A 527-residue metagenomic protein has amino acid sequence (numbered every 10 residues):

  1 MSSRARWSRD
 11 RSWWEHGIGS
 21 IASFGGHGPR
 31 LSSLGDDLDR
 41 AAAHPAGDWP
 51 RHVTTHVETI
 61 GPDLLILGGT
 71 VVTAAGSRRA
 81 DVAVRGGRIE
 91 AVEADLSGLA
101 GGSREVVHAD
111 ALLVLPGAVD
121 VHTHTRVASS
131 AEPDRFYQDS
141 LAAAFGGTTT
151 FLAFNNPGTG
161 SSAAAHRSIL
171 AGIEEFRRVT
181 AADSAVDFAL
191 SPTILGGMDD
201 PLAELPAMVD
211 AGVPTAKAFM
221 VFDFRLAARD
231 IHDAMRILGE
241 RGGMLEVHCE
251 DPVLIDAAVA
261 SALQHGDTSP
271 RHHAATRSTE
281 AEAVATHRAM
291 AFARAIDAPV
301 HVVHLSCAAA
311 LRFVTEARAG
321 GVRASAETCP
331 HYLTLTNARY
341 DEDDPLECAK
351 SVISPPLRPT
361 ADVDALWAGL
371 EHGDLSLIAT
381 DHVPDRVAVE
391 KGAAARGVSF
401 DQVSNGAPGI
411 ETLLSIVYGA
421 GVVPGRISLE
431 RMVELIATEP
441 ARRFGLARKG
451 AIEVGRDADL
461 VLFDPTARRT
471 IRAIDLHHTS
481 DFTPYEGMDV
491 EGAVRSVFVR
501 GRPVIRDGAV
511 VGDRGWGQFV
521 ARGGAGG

Functional and structural regions predicted by a protein language model:
S2-G17, K391-S399, N405, V454-V520: C-terminal cap of metal-dependent C-N hydrolases
D10, G69, G87, A111 (+16 more regions): Divalent metal-coordination and catalytic microenvironments
S20, P29, A41-P116: Histidine-rich, glycine-flanked metal-binding segment
A109-V179: Metal-associated gating/positioning segment near the N- to mid-region
V121-D134, S162, A189-D200, M220 (+1 more regions): Active-site mouth loops of central-metabolism enzymes
F176-T193: A glycine-rich helix N-cap at a beta->alpha junction
D200-I378, V398: Histidine/acidic residue-rich metal-binding segments in metalloenzymes
T268-D297, K350-S351, S376-I378, P384-T466: His/Asp/Glu-enriched, well-ordered alpha-helical/loop segment that forms or immediately abuts the divalent-metal
